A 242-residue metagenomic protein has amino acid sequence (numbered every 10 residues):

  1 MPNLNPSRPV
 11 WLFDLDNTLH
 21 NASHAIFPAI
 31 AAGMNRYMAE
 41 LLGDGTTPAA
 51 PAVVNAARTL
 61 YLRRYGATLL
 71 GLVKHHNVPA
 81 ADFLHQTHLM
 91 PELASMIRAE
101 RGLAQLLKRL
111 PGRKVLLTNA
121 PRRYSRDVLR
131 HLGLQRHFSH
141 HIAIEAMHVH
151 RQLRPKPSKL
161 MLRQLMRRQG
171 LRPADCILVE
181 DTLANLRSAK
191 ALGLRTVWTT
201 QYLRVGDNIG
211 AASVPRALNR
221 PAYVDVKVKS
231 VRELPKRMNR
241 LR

Functional and structural regions predicted by a protein language model:
M1-R8, K108, R122, R126-R242: Asp-based, Mg2+/Mn2+-dependent phosphohydrolase catalytic module
N3-R101, R123: N-terminal helical cap/lid subdomain that shapes the substrate entry/recognition surface in HAD-like hydrolases
D44, V78, G112, L171 (+1 more regions): Short glycine/serine/threonine/alanine-rich loop segments
T46, A50, A80, K114 (+2 more regions): Secondary-structure boundary/capping signal
L93, K114, R151-P155: Short, surface-exposed loop/turn motifs that are enriched in glycine and acidic residues and include a nearby proline
G102-P111: Catalytic-core regions built around general acid/base machinery
T118-A120: Conserved phosphate-coupling serine/threonine residues in phosphotransfer and NTP-handling enzymes
